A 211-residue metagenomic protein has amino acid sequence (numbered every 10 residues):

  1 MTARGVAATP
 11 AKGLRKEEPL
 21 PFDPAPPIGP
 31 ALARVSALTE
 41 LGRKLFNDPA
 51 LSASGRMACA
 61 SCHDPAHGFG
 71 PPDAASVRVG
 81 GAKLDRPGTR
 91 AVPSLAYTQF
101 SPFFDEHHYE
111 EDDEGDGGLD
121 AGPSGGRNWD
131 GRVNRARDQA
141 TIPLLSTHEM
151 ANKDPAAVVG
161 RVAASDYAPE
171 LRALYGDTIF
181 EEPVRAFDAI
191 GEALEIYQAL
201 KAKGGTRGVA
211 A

Functional and structural regions predicted by a protein language model:
M1-A211: Periplasmic c-type cytochrome electron-transfer domains
